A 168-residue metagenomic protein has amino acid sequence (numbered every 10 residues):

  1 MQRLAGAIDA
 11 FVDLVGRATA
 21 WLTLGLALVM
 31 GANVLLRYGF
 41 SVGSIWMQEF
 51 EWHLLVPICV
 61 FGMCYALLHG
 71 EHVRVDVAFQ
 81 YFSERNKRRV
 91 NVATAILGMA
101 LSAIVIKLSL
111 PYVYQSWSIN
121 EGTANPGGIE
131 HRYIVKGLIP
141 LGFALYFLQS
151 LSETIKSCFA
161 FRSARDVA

Functional and structural regions predicted by a protein language model:
M1-A168: Alpha-helical transmembrane segments and membrane-interface helix-loop junctions in multi-pass membrane proteins
